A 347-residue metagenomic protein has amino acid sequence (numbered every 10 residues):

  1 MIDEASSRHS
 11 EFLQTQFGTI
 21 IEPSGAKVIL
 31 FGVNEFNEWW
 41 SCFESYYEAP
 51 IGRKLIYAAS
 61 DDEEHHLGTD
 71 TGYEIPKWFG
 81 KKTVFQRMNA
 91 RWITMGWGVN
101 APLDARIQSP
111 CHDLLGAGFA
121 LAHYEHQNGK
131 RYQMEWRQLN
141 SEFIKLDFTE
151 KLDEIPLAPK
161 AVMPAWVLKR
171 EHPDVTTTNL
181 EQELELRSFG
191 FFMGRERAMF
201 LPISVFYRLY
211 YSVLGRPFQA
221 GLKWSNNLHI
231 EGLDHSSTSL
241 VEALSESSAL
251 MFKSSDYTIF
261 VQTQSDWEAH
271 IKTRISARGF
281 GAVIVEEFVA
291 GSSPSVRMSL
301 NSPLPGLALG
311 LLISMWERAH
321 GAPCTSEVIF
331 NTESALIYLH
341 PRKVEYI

Functional and structural regions predicted by a protein language model:
M1-P110, L114, Q133-S293, R297 (+3 more regions): N-terminal accessory segment detector
P110-N128, I313: Extended, Lys/Arg-enriched charged tracts that mediate electrostatic binding to polyanionic substrates
H126-R131, I275-G281, W316-P323: Short secondary-structure junctions
V296, L300-I347: C-terminal structured interaction module
